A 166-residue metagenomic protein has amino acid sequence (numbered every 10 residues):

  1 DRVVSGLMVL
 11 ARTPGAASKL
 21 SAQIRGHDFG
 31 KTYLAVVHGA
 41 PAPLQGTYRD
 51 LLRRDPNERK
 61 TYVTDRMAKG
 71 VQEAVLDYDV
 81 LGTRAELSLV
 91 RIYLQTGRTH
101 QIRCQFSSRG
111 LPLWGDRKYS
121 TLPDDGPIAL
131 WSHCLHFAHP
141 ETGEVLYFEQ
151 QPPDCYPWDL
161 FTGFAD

Functional and structural regions predicted by a protein language model:
D1-D166: RNA pseudouridine synthases
